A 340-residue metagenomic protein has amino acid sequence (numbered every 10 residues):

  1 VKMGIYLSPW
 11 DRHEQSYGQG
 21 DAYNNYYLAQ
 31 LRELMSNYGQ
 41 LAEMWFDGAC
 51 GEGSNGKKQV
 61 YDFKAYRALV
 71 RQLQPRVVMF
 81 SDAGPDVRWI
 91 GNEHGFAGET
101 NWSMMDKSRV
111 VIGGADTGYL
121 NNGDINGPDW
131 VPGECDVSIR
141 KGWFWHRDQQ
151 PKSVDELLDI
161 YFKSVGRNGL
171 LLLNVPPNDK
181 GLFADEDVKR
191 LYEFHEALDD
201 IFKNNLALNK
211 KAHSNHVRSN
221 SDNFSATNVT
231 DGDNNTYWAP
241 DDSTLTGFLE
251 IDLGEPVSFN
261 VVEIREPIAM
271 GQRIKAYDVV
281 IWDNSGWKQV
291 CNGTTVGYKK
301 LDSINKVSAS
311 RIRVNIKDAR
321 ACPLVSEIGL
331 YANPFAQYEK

Functional and structural regions predicted by a protein language model:
V1-D233, Y237-D242, E250-I251, S258 (+6 more regions): Mature catalytic domains of secreted/periplasmic carbohydrate-active enzymes
N205-L208, F335-K340: Low-complexity, Pro/Ser/Thr- and charge-rich linker/hinge segments at domain boundaries
P267, W282-N284, N333: Inter-blade boundary loops/turns of WD-repeat beta-propellers
S308-I312: Exposed beta-strand face motif in extracellular beta-rich ectodomains
E327-Q337: Short beta-strand-to-coil "C-cap" segments at the C-terminal boundary of structured domains/repeats, marking
